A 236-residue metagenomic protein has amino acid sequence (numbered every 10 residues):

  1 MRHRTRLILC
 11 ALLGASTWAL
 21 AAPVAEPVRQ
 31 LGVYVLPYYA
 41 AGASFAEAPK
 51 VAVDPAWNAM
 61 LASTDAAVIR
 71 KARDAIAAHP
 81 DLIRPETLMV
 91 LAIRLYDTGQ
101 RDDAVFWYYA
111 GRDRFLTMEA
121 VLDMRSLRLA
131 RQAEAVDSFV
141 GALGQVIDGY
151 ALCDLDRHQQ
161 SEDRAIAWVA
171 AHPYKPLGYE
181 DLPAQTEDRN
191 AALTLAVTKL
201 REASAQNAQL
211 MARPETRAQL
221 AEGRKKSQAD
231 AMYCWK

Functional and structural regions predicted by a protein language model:
M1-I8: Bacterial N-terminal signal peptides that target proteins for export
G14-A21: N-terminal signal peptide c-region/cleavage motif recognized by signal peptidases
A22-L82, R114, L129-K236: N-terminal alpha-helical interaction modules that lie
Y96-D97: Hydrophobic/aromatic side-chain positions at a characteristic register within alpha-helices of tetratricopeptide repeats
R101-T117: TPR/TPR-like (Sel1-like) alpha-helical repeat modules
V121-R131: Acidic, Ser/Thr-rich low-complexity linear motifs
